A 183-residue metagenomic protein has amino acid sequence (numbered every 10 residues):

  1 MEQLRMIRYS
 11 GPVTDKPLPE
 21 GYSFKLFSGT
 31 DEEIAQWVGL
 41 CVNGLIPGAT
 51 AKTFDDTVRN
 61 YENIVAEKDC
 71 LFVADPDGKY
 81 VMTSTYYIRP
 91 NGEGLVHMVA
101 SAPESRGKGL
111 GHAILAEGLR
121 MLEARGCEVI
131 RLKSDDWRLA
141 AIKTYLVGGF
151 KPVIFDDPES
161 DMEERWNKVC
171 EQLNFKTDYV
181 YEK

Functional and structural regions predicted by a protein language model:
M1-D15: Short, structured interface segments
K16-A51, E171-K183: Short amphipathic alpha-helix that is part of the acyltransferase structural core
V42-A102: A conserved beta-strand-loop-helix scaffold within acyl/acetyltransferase catalytic domains
I88-P90, D156, S160: A short acidic/small-residue loop/turn micro-motif
S101, G107-A124, K143-V147: Conserved acetyl-CoA-binding loop-helix of GNAT-fold acetyltransferases
L122-S134: Conserved GNAT acetyl-CoA-binding A-motif
L132-I142, P158-C170: Conserved beta-strand-loop-alpha-helix junction that forms the acyl-donor binding cleft
Y145-F155: Conserved acetyl-CoA-binding loop of GNAT-fold acetyltransferases
